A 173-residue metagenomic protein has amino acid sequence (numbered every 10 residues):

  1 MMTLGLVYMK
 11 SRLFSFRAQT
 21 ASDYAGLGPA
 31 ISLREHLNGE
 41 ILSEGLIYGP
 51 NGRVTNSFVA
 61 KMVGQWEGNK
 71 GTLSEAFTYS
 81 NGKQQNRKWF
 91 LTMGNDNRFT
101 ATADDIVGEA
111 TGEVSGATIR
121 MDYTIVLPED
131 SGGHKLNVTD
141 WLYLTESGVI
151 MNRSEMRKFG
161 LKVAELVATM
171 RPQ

Functional and structural regions predicted by a protein language model:
M1-R53, Q173: Amphipathic/hydrophobic helical signal segments and adjacent flexible N-terminal regions that mediate secretion
V7-S15, G112, G116, L136 (+1 more regions): Membrane-targeting and insertion segments and their boundary/processing signals
G39, N56-F58, H134-L136: Residue-level preference for beta-strand/loop junctions
E44-E129, T139: Central antiparallel beta-sheet cores of small beta-barrel/beta-sandwich binding domains
K83-Q85, I106, H134, G148 (+1 more regions): Short acidic/polar mixed-charge low-complexity motifs
E129-D130, L161: Short, well-ordered, mixed-charge alpha-helical segments that flank or form enzyme active sites
L136-Q173: Edge beta-strand at a domain terminus
